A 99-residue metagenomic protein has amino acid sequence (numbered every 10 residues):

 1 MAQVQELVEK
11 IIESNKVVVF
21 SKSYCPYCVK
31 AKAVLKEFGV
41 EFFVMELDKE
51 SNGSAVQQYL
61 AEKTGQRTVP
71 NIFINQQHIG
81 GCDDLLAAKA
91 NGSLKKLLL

Functional and structural regions predicted by a protein language model:
V4-M45: Local sequence-structure signature of Cys/Sec-based thiol-disulfide redox active-site neighborhoods
E13-V17, V40, G65, A90 (+1 more regions): Short amphipathic alpha-helices and their capping/turn residues within compact interaction modules
V29-K32, K36, A61, F73 (+2 more regions): Amphipathic alpha-helical interaction motifs in eukaryotic regulatory proteins
E41-A55: Thiol-based oxidoreductase modules, predominantly thioredoxin-like and allied folds used for disulfide exchange
Q58: Active-site phosphate/pyrophosphate- and oxyanion-stabilizing loops and adjacent acidic/basic residues in soluble
E62-T68: Thiol/disulfide oxidoreductase modules built on the thioredoxin-like
I74-L99: Non-catalytic, surface beta->alpha helical segment in thiol-disulfide oxidoreductase systems
